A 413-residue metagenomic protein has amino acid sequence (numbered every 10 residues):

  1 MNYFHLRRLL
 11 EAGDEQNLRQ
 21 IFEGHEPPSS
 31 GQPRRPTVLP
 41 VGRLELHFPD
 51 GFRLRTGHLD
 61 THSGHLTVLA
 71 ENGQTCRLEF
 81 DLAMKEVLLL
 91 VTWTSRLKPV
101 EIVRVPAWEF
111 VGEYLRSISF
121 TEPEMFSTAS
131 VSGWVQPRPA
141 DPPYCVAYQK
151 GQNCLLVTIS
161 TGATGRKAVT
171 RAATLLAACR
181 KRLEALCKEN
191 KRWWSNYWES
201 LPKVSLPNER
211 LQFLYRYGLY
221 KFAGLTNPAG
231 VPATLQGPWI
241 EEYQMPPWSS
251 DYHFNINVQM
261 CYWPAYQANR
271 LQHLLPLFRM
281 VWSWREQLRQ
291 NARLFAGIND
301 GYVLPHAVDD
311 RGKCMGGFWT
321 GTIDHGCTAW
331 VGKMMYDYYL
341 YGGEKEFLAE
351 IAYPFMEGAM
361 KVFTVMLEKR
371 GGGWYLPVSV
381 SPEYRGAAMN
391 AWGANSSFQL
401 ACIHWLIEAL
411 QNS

Functional and structural regions predicted by a protein language model:
M1-D251, L271-L274, V281-Q290: Acidic/polar, glycine-enriched structural segments that form the non-catalytic walls/loops of the carbohydrate-binding
N72-R77, L82-L88, W93, W108 (+3 more regions): A conserved hydrophobic secondary-structure block that centers on an alpha-helix together with its immediately flanking
L90-V91, K221-G224, V258-Q272, A329-K345: Alpha-helical support elements that line or immediately flank enzyme active sites and cofactor-binding pockets
I102, T234, P276-R279, F295 (+2 more regions): Beta-strand segments within the central parallel beta-sheet cores of soluble alpha/beta enzyme folds
A185, E189-N196, L206-F213, Y217 (+10 more regions): Extracytoplasmic/secreted proteins, especially bacterial periplasmic and envelope-associated proteins
F222, W263-P264, Q272-P276, W282 (+4 more regions): Structural recognition of the beta-strand scaffold that forms the well-ordered cores of secreted hydrolase catalytic
F222-T226, F278-A292, P354-R370: Long, well-ordered core segments of solenoidal/helical folds
G237-D251, N299-E350, F363-S413: The feature captures the catalytic groove of carbohydrate-active enzymes
